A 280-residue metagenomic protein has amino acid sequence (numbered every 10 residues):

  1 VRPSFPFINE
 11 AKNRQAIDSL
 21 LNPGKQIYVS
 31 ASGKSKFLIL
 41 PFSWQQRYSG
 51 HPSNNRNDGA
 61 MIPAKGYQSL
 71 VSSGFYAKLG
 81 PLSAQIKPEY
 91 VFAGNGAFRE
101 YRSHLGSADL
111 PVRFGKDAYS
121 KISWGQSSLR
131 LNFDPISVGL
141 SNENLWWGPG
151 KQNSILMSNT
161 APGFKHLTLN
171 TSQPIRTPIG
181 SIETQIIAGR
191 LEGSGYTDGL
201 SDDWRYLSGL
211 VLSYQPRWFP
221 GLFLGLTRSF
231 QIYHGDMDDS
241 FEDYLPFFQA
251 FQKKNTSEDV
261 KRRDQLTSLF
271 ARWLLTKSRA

Functional and structural regions predicted by a protein language model:
V1-K65, G74-G80: N-terminal periplasmic/intermembrane-space "pro-region" immediately following the signal or transit peptide
S35, I39-Q46, I86-Y90, V138-N144 (+2 more regions): Transmembrane beta-barrel strands of outer-membrane/channel proteins
K36-P41, P81-S83, Q126, P135-S137 (+3 more regions): Outer-membrane beta-barrel architecture
G59-A64, F114-D117, I155-S158, D198-S201 (+1 more regions): Outer-membrane beta-barrel domain signature
G66-V71, K121-S127, N132, T160-L167 (+2 more regions): Residues that define the transmembrane beta-barrel architecture of outer-membrane proteins
G74-K121, W218-T227: Carboxylate/His-rich catalytic cores and anion/metal-binding grooves
G94, E100-S107, L156-T160, S201-R205 (+1 more regions): Flexible, surface-exposed loop regions and adjacent strand-edge segments of Gram-negative outer-membrane beta-barrel
W146, F164-A280: Signature for the C-terminal beta-barrel architecture of outer-membrane proteins
